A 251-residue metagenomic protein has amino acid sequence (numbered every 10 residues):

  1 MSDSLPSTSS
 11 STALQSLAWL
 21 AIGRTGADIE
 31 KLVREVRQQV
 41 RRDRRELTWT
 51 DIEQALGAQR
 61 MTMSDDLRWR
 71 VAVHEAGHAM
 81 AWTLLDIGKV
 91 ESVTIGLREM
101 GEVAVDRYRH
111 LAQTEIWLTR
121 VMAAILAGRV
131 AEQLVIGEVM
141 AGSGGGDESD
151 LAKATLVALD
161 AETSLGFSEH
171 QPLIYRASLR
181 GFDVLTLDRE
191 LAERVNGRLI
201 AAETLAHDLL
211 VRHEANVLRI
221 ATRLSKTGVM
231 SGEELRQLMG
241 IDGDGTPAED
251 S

Functional and structural regions predicted by a protein language model:
M1-S4: Conserved AAA+ ATPase core "coupling" helix
T8-G23, T50-M63: Short conserved motifs of the RecA-like P-loop NTPase core
L14, G26, W49, G232-L235: Structural motif detector for alpha-helix initiation sites
W19, A27-R42: C-terminal helical "lid" of AAA+/P-loop NTPase domains
T25, H74: Short, conserved phosphate/pyrophosphate- and ester-handling motifs at nucleotide-, phospho-/glycolipid
Q38, R42-S64, L97-E99, V103-D106: Active-site scaffold of zinc-dependent metalloenzymes
T62, D66-V73, A79-S251: Soluble catalytic regions of large protease machineries
